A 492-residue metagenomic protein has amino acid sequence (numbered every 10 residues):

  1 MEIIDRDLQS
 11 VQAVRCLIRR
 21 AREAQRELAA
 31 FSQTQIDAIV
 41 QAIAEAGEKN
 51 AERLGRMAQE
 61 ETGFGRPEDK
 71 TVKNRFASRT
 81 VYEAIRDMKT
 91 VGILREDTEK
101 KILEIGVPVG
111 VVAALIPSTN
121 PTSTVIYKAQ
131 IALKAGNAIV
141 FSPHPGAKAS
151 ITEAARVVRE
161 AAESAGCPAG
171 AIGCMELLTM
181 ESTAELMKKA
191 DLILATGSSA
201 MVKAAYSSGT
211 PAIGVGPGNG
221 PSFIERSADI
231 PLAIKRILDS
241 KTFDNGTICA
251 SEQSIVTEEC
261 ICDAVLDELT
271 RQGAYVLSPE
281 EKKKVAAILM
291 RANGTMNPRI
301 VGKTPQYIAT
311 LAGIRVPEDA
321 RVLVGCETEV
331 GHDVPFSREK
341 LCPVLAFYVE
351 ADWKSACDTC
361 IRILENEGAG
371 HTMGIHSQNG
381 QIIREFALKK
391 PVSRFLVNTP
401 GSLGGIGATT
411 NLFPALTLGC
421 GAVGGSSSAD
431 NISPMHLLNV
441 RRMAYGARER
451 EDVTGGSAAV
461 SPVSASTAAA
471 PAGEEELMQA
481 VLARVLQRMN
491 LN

Functional and structural regions predicted by a protein language model:
M1-L103, I131, R271: N-terminal Rossmann-like NAD(P)+-binding subdomain of aldehyde/semialdehyde dehydrogenases
I3, I314-L477, R484, R488-N492: Conserved C-terminal structural/oligomerization subdomain of aldehyde/semialdehyde dehydrogenase
D7-V11, I126, K203-G331: ALDH superfamily catalytic-core signature
E23-A30, A113-A114, S254-T257, L341-D352 (+1 more regions): Short, well-ordered beta-strand elements within core beta-sheets of diverse protein domains
A24-F31, A46, N50, E61 (+12 more regions): Change "in soluble alpha/beta enzymes" to "in soluble alpha/beta proteins
A30-Q35, P168-I172, N245-S251, Y275-A286 (+4 more regions): Flexible, glycine/charged-enriched surface loops at secondary-structure junctions
I93-L232: Rossmann-like NAD(P) dinucleotide-binding subdomain of oxidoreductase/dehydrogenase enzymes
